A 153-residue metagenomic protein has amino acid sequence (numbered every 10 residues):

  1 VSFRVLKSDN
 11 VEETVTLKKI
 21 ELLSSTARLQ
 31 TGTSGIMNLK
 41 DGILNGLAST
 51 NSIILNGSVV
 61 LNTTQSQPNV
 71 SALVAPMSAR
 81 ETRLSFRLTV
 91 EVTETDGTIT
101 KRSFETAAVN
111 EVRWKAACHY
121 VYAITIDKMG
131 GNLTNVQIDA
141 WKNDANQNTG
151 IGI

Functional and structural regions predicted by a protein language model:
V1-I153: Extracytoplasmic cysteine-anchoring/structural motifs
